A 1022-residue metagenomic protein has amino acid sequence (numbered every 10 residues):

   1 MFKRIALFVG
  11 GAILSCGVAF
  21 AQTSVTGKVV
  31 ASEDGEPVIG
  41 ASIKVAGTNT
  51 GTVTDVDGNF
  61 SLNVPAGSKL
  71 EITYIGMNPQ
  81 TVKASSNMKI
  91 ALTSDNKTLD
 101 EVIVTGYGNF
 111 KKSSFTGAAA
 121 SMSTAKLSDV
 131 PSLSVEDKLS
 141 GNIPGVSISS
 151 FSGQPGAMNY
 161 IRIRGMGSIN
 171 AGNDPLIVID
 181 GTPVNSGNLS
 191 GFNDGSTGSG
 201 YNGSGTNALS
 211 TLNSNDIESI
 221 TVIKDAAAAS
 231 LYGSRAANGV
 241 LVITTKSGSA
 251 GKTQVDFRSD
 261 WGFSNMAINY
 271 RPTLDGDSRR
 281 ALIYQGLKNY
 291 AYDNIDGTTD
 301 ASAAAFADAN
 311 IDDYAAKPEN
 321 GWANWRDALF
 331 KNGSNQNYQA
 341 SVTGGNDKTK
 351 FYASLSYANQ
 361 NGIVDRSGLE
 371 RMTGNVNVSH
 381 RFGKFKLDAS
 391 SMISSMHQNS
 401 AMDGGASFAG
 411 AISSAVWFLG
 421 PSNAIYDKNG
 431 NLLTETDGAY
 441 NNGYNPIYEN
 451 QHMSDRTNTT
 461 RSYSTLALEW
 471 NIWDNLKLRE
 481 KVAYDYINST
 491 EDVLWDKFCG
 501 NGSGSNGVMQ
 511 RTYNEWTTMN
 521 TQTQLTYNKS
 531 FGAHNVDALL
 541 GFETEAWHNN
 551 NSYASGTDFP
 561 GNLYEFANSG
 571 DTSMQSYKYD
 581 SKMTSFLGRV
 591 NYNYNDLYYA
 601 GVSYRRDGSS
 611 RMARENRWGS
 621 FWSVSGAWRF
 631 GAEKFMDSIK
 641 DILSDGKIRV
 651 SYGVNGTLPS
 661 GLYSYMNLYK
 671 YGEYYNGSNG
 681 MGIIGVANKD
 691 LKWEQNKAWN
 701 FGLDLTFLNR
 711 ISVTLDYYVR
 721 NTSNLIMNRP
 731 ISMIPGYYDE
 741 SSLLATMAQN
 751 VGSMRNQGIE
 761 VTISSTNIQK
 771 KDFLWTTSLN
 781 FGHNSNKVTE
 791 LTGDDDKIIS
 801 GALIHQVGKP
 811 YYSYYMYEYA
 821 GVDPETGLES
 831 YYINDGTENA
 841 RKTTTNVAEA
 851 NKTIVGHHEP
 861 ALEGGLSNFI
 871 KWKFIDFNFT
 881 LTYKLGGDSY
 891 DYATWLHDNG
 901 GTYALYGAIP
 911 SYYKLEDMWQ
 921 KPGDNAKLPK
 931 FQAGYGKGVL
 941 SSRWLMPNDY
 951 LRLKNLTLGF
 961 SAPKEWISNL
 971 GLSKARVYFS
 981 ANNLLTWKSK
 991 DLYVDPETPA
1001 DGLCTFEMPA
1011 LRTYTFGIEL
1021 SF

Functional and structural regions predicted by a protein language model:
F2-N375, R381, K386-D388, M392 (+5 more regions): Short, small/polar-rich motifs associated with maturation and membrane association, primarily at protein termini
F8, A21, S341, S379 (+4 more regions): Conserved C-terminal beta-signal and adjacent last beta-strands/turns of outer-membrane beta-barrel proteins
G145, Q154, Y352, W872-Y892: Glycine-rich phosphate/pyrophosphate-binding loops and their adjacent beta-strand/loop elements at enzyme active sites
S147-F151, S230, G631-I639, E965-S968: Active-site phosphate-binding and catalytic loops of NTP-dependent enzymes
N173-D174, I179, N185, S190-G191 (+11 more regions): Surface-exposed loop/interface segments of Gram-negative outer-membrane beta-barrel transport/assembly proteins
T245, A340-G344, V376-H380, S464-W470 (+12 more regions): Residues on the lipid-exposed face of transmembrane beta-strands in outer-membrane beta-barrel proteins
K348-F351, K384-L387, N475-L478, A533-V536 (+6 more regions): Repeated loop/turn-to-beta-strand initiation elements of outer-membrane beta-barrel proteins
L369-R381, R617-A627, K974-L985: Short secondary-structure subsegments characteristic of cysteine-rich extracellular domains
